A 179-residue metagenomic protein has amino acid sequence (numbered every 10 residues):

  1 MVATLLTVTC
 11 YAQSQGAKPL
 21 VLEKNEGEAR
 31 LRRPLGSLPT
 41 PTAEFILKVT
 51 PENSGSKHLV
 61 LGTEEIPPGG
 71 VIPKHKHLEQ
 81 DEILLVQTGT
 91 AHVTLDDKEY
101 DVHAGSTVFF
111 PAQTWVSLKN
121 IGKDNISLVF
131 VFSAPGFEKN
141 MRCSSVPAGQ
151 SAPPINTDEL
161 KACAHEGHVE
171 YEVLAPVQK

Functional and structural regions predicted by a protein language model:
M1-V8: Bacterial N-terminal signal peptides
Y11-L59, V146-K179: A short, N-terminal "cap"/entry segment at the start of jelly-roll beta-barrel domains of the cupin/DSBH fold
L47, G62-H77: Conserved short histidine dyad/triad with adjacent acidic residue
G55-S56, H92, A112-K139: Ligand-binding loop in jelly-roll beta-barrel domains
E79-A91, D96: Glycine- and acidic-residue-biased ligand/ion/polar-headgroup-sensing regions
K98-A112: Short acidic-glycine-tyrosine-enriched beta hairpin
